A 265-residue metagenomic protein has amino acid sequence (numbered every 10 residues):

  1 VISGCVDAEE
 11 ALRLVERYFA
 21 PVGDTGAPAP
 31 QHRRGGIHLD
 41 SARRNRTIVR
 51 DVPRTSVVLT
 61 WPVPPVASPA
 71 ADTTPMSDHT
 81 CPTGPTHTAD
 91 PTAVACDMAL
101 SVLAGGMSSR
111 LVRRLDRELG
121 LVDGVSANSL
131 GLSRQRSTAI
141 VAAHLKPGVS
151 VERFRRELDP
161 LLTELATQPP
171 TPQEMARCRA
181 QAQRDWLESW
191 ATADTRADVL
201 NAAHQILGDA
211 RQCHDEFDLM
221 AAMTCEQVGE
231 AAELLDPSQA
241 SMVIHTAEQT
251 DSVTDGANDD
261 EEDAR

Functional and structural regions predicted by a protein language model:
V1-A29, P82, E118-L119, D123-R265: Charge-rich, well-structured scaffold segments of protease-associated domains
A27-S108, A203: His/Glu-based metal-binding/catalytic segments typifying zinc-dependent metallopeptidases
